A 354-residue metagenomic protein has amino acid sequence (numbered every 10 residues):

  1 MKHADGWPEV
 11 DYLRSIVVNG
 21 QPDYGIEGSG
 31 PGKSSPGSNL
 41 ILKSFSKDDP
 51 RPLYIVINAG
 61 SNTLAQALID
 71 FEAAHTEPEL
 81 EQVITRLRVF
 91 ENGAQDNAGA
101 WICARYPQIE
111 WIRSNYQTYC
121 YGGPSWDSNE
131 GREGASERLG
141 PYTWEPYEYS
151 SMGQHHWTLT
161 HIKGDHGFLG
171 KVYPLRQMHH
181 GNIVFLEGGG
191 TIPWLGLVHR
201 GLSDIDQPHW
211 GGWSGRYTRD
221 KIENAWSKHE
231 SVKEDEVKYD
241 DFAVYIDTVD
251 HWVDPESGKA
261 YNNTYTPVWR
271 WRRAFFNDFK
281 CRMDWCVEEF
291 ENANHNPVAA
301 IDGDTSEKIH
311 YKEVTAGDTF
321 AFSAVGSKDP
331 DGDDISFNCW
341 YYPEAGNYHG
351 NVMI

Functional and structural regions predicted by a protein language model:
M1-A321, S327-P330, D334, Y341-Y348 (+1 more regions): N-terminal acidic, glycine/proline-rich low-complexity segments
